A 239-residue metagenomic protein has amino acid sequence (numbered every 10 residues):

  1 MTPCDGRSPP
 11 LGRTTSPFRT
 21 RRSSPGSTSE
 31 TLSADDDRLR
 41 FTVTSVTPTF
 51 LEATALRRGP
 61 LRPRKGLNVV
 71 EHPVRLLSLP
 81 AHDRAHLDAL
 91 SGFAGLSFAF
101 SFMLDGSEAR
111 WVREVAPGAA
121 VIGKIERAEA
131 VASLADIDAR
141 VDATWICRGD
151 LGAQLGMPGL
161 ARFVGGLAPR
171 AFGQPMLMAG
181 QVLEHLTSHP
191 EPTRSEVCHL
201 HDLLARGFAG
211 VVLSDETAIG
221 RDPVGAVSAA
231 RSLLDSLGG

Functional and structural regions predicted by a protein language model:
M1-G239: Non-catalytic helical/linker scaffolds that mediate oligomerization, partner binding, and domain coupling around large
